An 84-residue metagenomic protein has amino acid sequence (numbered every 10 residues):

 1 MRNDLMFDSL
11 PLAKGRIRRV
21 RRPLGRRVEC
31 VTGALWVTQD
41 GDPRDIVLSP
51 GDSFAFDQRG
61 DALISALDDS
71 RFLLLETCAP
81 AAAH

Functional and structural regions predicted by a protein language model:
R2-N3, F7-R26: N-terminal first-folded block
D4-L5, Q39-G41: Short alpha-helix capping/helix-loop boundary micro-motifs
S9-L12, I17, D42-Q58: Short acidic-glycine-tyrosine-enriched beta hairpin
R18, R26, F54, A62 (+1 more regions): Glycine-centered loop/turn positions within well-structured domains that cap or flank conserved ligand/cofactor-binding
P23-L35: Glycine- and acidic-residue-biased ligand/ion/polar-headgroup-sensing regions
Q58-P80: Ligand-binding loop in jelly-roll beta-barrel domains
